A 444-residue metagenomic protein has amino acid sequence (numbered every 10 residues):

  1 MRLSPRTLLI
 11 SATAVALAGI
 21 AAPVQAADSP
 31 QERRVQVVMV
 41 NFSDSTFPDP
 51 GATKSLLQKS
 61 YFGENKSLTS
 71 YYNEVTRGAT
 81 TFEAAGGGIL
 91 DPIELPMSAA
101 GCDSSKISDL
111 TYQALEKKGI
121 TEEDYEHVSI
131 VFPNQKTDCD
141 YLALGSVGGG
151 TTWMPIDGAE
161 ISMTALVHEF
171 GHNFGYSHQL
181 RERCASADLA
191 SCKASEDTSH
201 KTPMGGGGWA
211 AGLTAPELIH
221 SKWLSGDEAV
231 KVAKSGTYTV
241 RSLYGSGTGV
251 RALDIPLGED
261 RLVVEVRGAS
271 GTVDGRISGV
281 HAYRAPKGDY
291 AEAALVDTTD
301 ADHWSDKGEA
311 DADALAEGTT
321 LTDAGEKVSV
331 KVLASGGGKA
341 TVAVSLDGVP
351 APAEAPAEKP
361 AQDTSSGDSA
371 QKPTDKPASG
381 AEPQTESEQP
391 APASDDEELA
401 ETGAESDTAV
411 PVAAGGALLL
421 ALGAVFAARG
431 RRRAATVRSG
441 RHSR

Functional and structural regions predicted by a protein language model:
M1-A26, T408-R433: Secretory targeting and sorting signals
R2, R6-I10, G19-A22, R34 (+1 more regions): N-terminal targeting/docking segments
I10-S11, S108-T111, C192, G440: Extracellular/mature segments of secreted proteins
I20-Q25, I107-K118, V250, V266-G268 (+1 more regions): Short alpha-helical segments and helix-capping/turn motifs at coil-helix boundaries
A26-A165, F174-S186, D289-P352, K359: Propeptide-to-catalytic entry region of secreted or membrane-anchored zinc metalloproteases
Q31, A434-V437: Ser/Thr/Pro/Gly-rich low-complexity linker/stalk segments immediately outside membranes or between
E122, E126-H127, F132-V273: Extracellular hydrolytic enzyme modules, especially secreted metalloproteases of the metzincin/thermolysin-like class
G149, G245-S406, A414-A428, V437-R444: Non-catalytic C-terminal accessory/binding modules of secreted extracellular proteins
